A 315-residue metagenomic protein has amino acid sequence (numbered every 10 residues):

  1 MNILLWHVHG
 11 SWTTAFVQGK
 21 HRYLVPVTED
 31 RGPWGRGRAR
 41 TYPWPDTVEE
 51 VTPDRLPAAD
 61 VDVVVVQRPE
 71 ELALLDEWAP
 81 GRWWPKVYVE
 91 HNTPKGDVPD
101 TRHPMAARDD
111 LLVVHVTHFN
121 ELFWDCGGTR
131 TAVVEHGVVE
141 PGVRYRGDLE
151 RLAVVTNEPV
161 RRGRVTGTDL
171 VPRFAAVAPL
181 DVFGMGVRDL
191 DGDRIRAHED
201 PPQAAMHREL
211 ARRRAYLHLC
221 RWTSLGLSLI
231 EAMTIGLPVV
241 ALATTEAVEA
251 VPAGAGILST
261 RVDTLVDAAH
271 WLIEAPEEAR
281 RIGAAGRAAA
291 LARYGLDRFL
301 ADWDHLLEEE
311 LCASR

Functional and structural regions predicted by a protein language model:
L5, H9-W12, H21-D110, F119-L122: Extended catalytic core of nucleotide-activated donor transferases of GT-like folds
F123-C126, G137-Q203: Conserved catalytic-core segment of nucleotide-activated headgroup transferases in glycan assembly
H207, I230-T234, T245-E249: Short alpha-helical segment that forms part of, or immediately flanks, the ligand-binding pocket in carbohydrate-active
R214, G236: A short alpha->beta transition loop at the rim of the catalytic pocket in nucleotide-sugar-dependent
R221: Aromatic "clamp/platform" in nucleotide-sugar-dependent glycosyltransferases that forms part of the donor/acceptor
P238-A241: Short hydrophobic beta-strand element within catalytic cores of glycosyltransferases and related nucleotide-activated
A253-D263, W271-P276: Conserved acidic donor-binding segment of nucleotide-sugar-dependent glycosyltransferases
E274-E308, C312: A charged, aromatic-enriched C-terminal amphipathic alpha-helix characteristic of glycosyltransferases across folds
